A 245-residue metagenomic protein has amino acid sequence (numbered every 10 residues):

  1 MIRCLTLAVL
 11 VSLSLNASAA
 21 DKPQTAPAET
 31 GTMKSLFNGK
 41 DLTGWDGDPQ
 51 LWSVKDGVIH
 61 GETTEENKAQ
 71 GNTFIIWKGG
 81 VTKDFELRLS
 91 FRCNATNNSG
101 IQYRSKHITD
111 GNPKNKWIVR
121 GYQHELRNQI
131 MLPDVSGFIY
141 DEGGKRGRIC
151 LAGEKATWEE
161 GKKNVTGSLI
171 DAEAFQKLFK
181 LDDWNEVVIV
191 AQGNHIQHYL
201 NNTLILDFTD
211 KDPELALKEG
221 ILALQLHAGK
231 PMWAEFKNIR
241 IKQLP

Functional and structural regions predicted by a protein language model:
M1-T6: Bacterial N-terminal signal peptides that target proteins for export
L10-S18: Hydrophobic h-region of N-terminal signal peptides that target proteins for export in Gram-negative bacteria
A17-P245: Carbohydrate-interacting regions of secretory-pathway proteins
